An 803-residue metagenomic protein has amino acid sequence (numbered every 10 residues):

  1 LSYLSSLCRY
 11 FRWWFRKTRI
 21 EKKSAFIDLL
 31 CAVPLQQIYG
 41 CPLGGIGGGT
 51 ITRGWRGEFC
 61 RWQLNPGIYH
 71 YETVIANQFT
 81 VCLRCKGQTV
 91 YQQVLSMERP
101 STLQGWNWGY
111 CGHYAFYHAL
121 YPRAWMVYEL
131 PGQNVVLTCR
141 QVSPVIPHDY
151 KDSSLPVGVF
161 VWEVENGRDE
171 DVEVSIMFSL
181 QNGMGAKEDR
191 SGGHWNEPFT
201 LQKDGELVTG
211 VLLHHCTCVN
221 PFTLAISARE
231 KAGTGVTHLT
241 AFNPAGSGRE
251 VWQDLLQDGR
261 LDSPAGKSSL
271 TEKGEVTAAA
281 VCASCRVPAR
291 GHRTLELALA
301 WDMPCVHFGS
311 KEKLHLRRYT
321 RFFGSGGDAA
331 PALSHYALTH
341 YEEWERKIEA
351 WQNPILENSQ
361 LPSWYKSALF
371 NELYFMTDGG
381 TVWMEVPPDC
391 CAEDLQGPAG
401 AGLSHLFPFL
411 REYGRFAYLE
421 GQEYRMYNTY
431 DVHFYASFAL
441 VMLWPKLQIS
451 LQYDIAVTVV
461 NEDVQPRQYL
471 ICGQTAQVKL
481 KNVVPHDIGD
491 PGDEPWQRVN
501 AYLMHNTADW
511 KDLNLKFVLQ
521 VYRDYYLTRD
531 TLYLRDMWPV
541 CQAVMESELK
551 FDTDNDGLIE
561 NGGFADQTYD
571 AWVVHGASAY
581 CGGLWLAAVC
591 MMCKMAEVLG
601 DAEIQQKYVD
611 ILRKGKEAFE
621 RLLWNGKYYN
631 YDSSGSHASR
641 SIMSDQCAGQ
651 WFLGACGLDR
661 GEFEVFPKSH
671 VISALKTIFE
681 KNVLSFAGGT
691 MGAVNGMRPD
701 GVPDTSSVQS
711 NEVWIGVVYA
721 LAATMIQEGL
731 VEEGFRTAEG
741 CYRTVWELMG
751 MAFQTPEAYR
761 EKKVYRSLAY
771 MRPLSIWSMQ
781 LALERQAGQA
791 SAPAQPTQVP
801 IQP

Functional and structural regions predicted by a protein language model:
L1-K22, W125, L130-Q133, T138 (+4 more regions): Acidic/polar, glycine-enriched structural segments that form the non-catalytic walls/loops of the carbohydrate-binding
L1-L95, S404-L406: Beta-strand-rich N-terminal accessory domains
R16, S24-F26, I38-L43, G47-E58 (+5 more regions): C-terminal capping/lid segments that line or modulate ligand- or cofactor-binding pockets
T52, G57-G132, T217-G259: An extended acidic
T80-C85, V90-Q93, T102, N166 (+12 more regions): Aromatic-rich carbohydrate-recognition surfaces in CAZymes
E170, S359-Q360, M384, V441-Q452 (+5 more regions): Structural helix-adjacent loops and short alpha-helical linkers that scaffold large soluble proteins
L180-M184, L451-N461, W538-V544, L558 (+3 more regions): Active/binding-pocket-proximal capping segment
L361-Q422, V460-A508, T553-G576, K616-I715 (+4 more regions): Extended glycan-interaction surfaces of carbohydrate-active proteins
